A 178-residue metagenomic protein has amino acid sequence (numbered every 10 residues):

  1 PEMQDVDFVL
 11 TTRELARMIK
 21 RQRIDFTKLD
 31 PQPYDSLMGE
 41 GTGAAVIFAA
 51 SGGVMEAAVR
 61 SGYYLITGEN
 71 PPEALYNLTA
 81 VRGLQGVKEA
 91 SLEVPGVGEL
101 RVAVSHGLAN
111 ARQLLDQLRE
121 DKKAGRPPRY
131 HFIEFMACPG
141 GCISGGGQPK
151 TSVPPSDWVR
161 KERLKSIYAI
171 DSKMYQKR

Functional and structural regions predicted by a protein language model:
P1-R178: Iron-sulfur-associated redox domains of electron-transfer enzymes in respiratory and anaerobic energy metabolism
